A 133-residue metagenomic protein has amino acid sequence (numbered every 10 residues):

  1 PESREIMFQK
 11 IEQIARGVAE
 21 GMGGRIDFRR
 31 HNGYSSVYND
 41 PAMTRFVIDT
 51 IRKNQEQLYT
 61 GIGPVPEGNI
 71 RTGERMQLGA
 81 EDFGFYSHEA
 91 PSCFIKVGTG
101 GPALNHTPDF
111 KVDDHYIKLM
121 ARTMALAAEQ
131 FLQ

Functional and structural regions predicted by a protein language model:
P1-Q133: Metal-dependent amide/peptide-bond hydrolase catalytic core, centered on the "pita-bread" metallohydrolase fold
